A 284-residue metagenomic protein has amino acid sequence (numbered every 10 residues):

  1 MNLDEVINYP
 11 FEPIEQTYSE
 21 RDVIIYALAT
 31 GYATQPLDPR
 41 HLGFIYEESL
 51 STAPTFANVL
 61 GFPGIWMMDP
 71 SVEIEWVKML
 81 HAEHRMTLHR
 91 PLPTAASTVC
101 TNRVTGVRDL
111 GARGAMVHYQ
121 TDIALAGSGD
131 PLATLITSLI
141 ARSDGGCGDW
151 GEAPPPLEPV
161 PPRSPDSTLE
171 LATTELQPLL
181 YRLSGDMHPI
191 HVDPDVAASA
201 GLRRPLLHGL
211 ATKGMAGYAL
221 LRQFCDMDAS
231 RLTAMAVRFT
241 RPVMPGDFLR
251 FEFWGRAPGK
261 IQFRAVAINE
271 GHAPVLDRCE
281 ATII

Functional and structural regions predicted by a protein language model:
M1-E12, F62, M79-L169, V243-G246 (+1 more regions): HotDog/MaoC-like acyl-thioester-processing domains
M1-I45, P155-T212, A219-R222: A contiguous, surface-exposed recognition patch within enzymatic or periplasmic domains that forms
M1-S97: Hydrophobic, proline/glycine-rich low-complexity stretches
E15, H41-L42, A53-A57, F62 (+14 more regions): Generic secondary-structure boundary/loop-capping signal
S19, V59-W66, L139-D144, T173-S184: Phosphate-binding glycine-rich loops and adjacent basic patches that engage nucleotide phosphates, nucleic-acid
A27, G31, F56-A57, R103 (+3 more regions): Residue-level recognition of well-ordered secondary-structure positions
H191, D195-L276, E280, I284: Catalytic-pocket segment enriched in acidic/His residues
